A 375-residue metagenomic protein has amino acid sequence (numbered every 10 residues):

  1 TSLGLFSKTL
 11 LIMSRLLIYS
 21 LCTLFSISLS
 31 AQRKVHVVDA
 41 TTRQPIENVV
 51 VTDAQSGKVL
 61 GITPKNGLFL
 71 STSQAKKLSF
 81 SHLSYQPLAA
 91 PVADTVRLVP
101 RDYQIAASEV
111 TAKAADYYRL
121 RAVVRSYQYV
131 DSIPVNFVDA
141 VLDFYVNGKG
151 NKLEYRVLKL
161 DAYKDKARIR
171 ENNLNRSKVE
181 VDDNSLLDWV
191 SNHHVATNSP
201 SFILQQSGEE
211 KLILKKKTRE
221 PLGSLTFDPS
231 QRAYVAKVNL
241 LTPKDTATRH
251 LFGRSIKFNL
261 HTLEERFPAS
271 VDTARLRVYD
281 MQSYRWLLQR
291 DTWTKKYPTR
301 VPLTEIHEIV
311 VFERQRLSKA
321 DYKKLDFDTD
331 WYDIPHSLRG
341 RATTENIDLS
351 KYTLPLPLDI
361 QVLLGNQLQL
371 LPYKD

Functional and structural regions predicted by a protein language model:
T1-H36: Bacterial Sec-dependent N-terminal signal peptides
R33-A40, G67, S108: A short, amphipathic beta-strand motif
T41-Q55: Short, ordered, surface-exposed loop/turn motifs in non-cytosolic proteins
V49-D53, L78, V110: Hydrophobic beta-strand segments
S56-N66: Short, acidic Ser/Thr/Gly-rich low-complexity loop/linker segments typical of extracellular and cell-surface proteins
F69-K77: Short Pro-Gly-centered beta-turn/loop motif in secreted/extracellular proteins
S79-P91: A short, solvent-exposed loop/turn motif at the edges and junctions of modular extracellular/periplasmic domains
R97-D375: Surface-exposed, low-complexity/disordered segments and acidic/polar micro-motifs at processing/linker regions
